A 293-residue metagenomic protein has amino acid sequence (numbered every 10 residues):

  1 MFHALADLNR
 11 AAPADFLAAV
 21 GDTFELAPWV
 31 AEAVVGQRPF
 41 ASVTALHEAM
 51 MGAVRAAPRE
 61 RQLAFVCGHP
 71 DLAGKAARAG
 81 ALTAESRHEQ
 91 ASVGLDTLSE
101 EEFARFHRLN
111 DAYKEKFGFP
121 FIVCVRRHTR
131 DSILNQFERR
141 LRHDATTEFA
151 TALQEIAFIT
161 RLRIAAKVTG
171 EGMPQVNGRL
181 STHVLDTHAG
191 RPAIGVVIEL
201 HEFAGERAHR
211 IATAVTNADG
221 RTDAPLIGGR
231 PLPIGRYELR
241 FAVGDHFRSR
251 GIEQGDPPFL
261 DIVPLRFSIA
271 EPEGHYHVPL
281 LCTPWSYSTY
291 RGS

Functional and structural regions predicted by a protein language model:
F2-R10, A18, D22-F24, W29-L109 (+2 more regions): Aromatic-anchored, charged helix-turn/loop surface patch used as a conserved interaction hotspot
L8-R10, F24, P28, R142 (+4 more regions): Residues lining hydrophobic/aromatic ligand-binding pockets adjacent to catalytic sites
A41-A45, A145-A150: Short, charged, surface-exposed loops that flank catalytic or proteolytic processing sites
K114-F149: Long, amphipathic alpha-helical coupling/dimerization segments that relay conformational signals between
I122-H128, A242-G244, L281-T283: Short, loop-centered acidic/histidine patches that primarily coordinate divalent metals
T151-P174: Charged phosphate-binding loop/patch that engages nucleotide di/tri-phosphates or the phosphate backbone of nucleic
M173-A270, H277-P279: Beta-strand-dominated extracellular/periplasmic modules and repeats in secreted or surface-exposed proteins
A270-S293: Compositionally biased low-complexity segments at domain edges in trafficked proteins and select soluble regulators
